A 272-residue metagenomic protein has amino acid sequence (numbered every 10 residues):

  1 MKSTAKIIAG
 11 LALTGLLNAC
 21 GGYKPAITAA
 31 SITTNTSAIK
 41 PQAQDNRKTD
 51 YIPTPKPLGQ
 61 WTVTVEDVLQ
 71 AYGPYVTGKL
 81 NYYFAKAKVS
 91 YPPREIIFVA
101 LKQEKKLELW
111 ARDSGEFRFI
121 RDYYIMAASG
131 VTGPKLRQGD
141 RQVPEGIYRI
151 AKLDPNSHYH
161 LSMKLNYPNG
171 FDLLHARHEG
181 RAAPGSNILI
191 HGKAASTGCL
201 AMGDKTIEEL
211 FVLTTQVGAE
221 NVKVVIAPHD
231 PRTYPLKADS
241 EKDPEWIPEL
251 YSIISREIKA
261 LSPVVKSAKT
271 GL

Functional and structural regions predicted by a protein language model:
M1-I8: Bacterial N-terminal signal peptides that target proteins for export
N18-A19: C-terminal motif of bacterial Sec signal peptides marking the signal peptidase cleavage site
K24-A71: Post-signal peptide N-terminal segment of mature Sec-exported envelope proteins
T77-I97, L109-W110, A127-G139, V143-I150 (+2 more regions): N-terminal post-signal-peptidase region of extra-cytosolic proteins
L109-D113, P228: Residue-level signal for short segments within beta-strands and strand-turn junctions of well-structured beta-sheet
D113-A128: Short Gly/aromatic-enriched secondary-structure transition segments
G139-L272: Exported/periplasmic cell-wall-interacting domains
